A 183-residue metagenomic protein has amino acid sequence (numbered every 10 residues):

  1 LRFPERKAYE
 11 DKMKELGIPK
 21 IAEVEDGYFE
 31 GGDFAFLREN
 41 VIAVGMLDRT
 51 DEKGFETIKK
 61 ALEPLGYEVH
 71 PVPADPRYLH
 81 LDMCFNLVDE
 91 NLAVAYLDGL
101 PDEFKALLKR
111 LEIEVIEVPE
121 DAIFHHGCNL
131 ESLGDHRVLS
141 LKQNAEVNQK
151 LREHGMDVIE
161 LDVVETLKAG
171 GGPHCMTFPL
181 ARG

Functional and structural regions predicted by a protein language model:
L1-G183: The feature marks the mature, well-folded catalytic cores of soluble enzymes
